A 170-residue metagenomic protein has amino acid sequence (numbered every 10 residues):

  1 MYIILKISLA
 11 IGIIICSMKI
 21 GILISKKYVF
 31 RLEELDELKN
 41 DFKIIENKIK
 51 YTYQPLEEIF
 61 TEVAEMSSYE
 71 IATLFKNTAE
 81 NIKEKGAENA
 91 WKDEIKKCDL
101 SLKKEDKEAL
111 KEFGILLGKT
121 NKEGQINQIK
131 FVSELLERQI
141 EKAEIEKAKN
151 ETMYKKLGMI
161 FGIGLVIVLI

Functional and structural regions predicted by a protein language model:
I3-L5, L9-E80: Juxtamembrane/interface alpha-helical elements of multi-pass membrane proteins
I7, P55-T61, F75, A79-E88 (+2 more regions): Contiguous hydrophobic segments
S8-I20, A143-I170: Bilayer-spanning, highly hydrophobic alpha-helical transmembrane segments
L35-L38, L110, I129: Hydrophobic packing residues in well-ordered alpha-helices of helical domains and bundles
L38-K39, K92, G158: Short hydrophobic/aromatic segments of transmembrane alpha-helices and their interfaces
I45-K48, Y53-E123: Glycine- and small-hydrophobic-enriched helix-loop-helix hairpins
K104, L116-M159: Membrane-interface, cytosolic juxtamembrane amphipathic helix immediately N-terminal to a transmembrane helix, enriched
